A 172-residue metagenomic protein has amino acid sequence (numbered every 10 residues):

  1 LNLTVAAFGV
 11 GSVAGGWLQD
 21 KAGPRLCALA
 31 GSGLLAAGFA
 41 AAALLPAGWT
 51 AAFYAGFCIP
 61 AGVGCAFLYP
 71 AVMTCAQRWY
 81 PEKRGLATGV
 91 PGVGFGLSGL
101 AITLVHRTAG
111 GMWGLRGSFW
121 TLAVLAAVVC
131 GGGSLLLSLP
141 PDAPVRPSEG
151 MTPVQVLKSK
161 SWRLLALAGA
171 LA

Functional and structural regions predicted by a protein language model:
V5-V13, L100: Residue-level signature of mid-helix packing/kink "hotspots" within the transmembrane helices of 12-pass Major
G11-P24: Helix-to-loop junctions at the C-terminal end of transmembrane segments in multipass secondary transporters
G33-A47: C-terminal ends and interior cores of transmembrane alpha-helices in multi-pass membrane transporters/permeases
G38, T50-F67, A170: Hydrophobic core of transmembrane alpha-helices in multi-pass small-molecule transporters, especially MFS/SLC-type
C65-Y80, A87-T88: Intracellular juxtamembrane helix-capping segments at the cytosolic ends of symmetry-related transmembrane helices
P91-S138: Helix-loop-helix hairpin linking two adjacent transmembrane segments in secondary transporters
K158-A172: Pair of pore-lining "gating" transmembrane helices in MFS-fold secondary transporters
